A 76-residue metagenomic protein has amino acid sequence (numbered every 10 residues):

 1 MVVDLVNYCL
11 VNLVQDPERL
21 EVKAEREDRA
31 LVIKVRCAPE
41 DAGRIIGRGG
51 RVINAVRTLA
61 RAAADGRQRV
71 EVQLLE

Functional and structural regions predicted by a protein language model:
M1-A42, V52-E76: RNA-contacting regions in translation and RNA-metabolism proteins, encompassing KH/S1 modules where present
I46-G50: Glycine-centered tight-turn and secondary-structure capping sites
